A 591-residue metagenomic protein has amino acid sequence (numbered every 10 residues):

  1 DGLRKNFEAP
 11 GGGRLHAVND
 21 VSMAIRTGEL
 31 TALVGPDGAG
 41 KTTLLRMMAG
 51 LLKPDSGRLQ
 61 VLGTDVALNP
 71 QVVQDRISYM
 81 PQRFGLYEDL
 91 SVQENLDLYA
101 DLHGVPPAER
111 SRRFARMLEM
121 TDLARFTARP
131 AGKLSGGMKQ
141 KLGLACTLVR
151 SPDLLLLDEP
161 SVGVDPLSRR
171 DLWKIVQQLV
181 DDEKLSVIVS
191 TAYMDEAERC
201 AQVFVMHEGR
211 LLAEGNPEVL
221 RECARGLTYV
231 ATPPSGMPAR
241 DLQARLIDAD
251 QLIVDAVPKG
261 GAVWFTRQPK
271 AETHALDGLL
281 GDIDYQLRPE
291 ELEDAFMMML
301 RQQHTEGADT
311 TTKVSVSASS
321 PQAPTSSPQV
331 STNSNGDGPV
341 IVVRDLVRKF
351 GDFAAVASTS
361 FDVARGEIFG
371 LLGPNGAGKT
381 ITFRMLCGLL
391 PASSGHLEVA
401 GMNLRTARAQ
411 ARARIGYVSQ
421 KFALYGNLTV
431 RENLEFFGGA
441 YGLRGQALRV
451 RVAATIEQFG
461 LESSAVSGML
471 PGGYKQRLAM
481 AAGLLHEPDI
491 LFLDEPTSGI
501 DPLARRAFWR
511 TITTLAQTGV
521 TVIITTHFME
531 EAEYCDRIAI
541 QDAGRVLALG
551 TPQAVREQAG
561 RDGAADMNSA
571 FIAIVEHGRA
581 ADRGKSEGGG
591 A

Functional and structural regions predicted by a protein language model:
A49, C387: Helix-to-loop junction immediately C-terminal to a conserved catalytic motif
G57-L68, V72-V73, G395-N403, Q410-A411: Conserved ABC transporter NBD signature motif
D97, D101, A108-F126, E435 (+2 more regions): Conserved ABC ATPase "signature" region
L155-D158, L491-D494: Catalytic Walker B motif of ABC-type/P-loop ATPase nucleotide-binding domains
E214-G215, L549-G550: ABC ATPase "signature
